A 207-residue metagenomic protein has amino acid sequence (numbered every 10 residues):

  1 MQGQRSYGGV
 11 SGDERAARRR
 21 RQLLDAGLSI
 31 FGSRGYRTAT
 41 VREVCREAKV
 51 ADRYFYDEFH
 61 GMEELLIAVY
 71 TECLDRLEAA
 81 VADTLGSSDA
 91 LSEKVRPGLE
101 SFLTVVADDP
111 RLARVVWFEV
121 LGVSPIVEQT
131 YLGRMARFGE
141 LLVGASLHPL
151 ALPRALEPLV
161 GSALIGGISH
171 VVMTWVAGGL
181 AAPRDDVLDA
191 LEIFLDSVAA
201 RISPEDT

Functional and structural regions predicted by a protein language model:
M1-R18, L150, R154, S203-T207: N-terminal intrinsically disordered/low-complexity leader segments
R15-G27, V44, V69-C73, L77: Generic hydrophobic, amphipathic alpha-helix propensity
Q22, I30-E64, A68: Helix-turn-helix
A68, A82-D108: Hydrophobic alpha-helical connector segments
V81-T84, S88, V116-V120, P149 (+1 more regions): Secondary-structure edge/capping motif, primarily at the C-terminal ends of alpha-helices and the immediately following
V105, G144, G161-A182, F194-T207: Amphipathic C-terminal alpha-helical segment
A107-P125, V143, H170-M173, A177: Amphipathic alpha-helical segments used for helix-helix packing
P125-P149, A155-G166, D185-D189, I193-D196: Amphipathic alpha-helical packing segments from all-alpha helical-bundle domains
